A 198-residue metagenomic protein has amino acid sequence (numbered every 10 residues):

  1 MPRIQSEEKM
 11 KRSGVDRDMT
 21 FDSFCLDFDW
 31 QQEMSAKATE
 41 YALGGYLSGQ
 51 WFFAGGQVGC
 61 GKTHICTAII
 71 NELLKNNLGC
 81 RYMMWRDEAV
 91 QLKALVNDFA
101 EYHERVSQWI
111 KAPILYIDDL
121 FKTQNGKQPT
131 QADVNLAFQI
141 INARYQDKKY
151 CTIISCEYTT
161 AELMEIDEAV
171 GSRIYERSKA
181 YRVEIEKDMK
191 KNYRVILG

Functional and structural regions predicted by a protein language model:
M1-A36, E40, Y181-G198: A short, basic N-terminal segment
Q32-S35, L74-A112, Q128-Q131: Short glycine-rich substrate-engagement loop in P-loop NTPases that contacts/grips substrate
L47-C66: Walker A/P-loop nucleotide-binding motif
F52, R81, L115-Y116, I153 (+1 more regions): Hydrophobic/aromatic beta-strand patches that form the interior of the parallel beta-sheet core in alpha/beta enzyme
H64-L78: P-loop NTPase Walker A phosphate-binding motif
L78-G79, K111-I114, D147-I154: Loop/turn-to-beta-strand initiation segments
E88-L95, K122-G198: Replace "adjacent to P-loop NTPase cores in ATP/GTP-dependent enzymes" with "adjacent to NTP-binding cores
D118-L120: Walker B catalytic acidic pair
